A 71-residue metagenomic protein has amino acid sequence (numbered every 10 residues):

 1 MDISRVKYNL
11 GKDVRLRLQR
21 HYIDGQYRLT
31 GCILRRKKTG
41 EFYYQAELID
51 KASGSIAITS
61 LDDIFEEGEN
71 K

Functional and structural regions predicted by a protein language model:
M1-V14, H21-Y22: Mixed-charge, Lys/Arg-rich low-complexity intrinsically disordered regions
S4-R5, L29, L48-A52: A generic structural signal for ordered secondary structure
K7-L10, R35-K37, D50: Short, conserved turn/kink motifs that form compact alpha/beta structural patches or helix kinks used as
R15-Q19, I49-K51: A generic structural motif
I23-R36: Short beta-strand-centered aromatic/proline hotspots
R36-A46: Short, solvent-exposed secondary-structure boundary/capping segments
Y44-K71: Intrinsically disordered, low-complexity, charged/polar segments
